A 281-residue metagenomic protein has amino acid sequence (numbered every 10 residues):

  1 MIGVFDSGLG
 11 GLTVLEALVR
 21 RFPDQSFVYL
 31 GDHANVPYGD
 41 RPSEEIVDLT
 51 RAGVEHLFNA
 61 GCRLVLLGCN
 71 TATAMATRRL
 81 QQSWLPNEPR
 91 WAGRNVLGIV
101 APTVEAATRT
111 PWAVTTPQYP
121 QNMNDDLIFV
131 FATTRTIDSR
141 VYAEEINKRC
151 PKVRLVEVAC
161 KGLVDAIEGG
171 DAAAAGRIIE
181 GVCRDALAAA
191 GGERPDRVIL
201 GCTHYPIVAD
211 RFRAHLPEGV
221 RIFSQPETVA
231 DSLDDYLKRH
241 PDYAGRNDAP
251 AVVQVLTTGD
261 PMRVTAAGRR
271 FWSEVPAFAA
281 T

Functional and structural regions predicted by a protein language model:
M1-T281: Non-catalytic structural scaffold of enzyme domains
